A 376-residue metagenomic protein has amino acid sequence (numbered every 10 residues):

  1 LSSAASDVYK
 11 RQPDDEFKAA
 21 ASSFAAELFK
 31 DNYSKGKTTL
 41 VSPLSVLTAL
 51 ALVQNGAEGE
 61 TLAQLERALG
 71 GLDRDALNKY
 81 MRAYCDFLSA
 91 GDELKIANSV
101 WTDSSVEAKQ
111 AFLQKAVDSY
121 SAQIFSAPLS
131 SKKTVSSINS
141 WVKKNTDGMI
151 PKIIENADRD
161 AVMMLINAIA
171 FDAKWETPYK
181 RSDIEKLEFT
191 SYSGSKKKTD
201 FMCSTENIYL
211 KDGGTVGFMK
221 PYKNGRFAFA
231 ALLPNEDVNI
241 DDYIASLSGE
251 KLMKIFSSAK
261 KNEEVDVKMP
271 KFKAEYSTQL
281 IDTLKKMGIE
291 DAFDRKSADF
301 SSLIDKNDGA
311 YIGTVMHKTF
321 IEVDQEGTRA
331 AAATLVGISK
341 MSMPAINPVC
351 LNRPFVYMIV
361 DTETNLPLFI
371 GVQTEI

Functional and structural regions predicted by a protein language model:
L1-Y9: Single conserved hydrophobic/aromatic residue that forms the stacking wall/gate of nucleotide- or nucleobase-binding
K10-R11, L44-T48, E60-R67, V117-F125 (+1 more regions): Acidic/histidine-rich, surface-exposed loop or edge segments in extracytoplasmic proteins
S22-F29: Mature N-terminal segment immediately following signal peptide/propeptide cleavage in secreted/periplasmic
K30-L94: Post-signal peptide N-terminal segment of secreted/secretory-pathway proteins
G36, N78-N235, D242, K260-S342: Non-catalytic, conformational "gating/processing" segments within enzyme and secreted inhibitor domains
L65-L69, Y179-K186, D241-E250: Short Gly/aromatic-enriched secondary-structure transition segments
L165, V216-L232, P344-I376: Extended hydrophobic
S248-N262, M343-P348: Short, cationic low-complexity segments
